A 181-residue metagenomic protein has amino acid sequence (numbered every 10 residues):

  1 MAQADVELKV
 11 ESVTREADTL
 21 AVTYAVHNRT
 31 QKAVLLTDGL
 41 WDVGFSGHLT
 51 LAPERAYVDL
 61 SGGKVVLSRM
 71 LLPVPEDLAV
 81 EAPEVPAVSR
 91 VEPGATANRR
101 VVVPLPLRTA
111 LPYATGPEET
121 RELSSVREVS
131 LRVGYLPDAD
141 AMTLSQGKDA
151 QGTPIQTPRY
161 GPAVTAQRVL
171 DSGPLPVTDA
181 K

Functional and structural regions predicted by a protein language model:
A2-T14: N-terminal edge beta-strand
V10-S12, V85-P93, P117-T120: Beta-strand-rich interaction surfaces with strong enrichment in secreted/lumenal proteins
A17, V91-T96: Solvent-exposed, conformationally flexible loop/turn segments
D18-V22: Structural beta-strand segments of beta-rich domains
Y24-A33: Asparagine-centered strand-capping/turn motif at beta-strand->loop junctions
A33-E92: The feature marks short-to-medium sequence segments in extracytoplasmic or secretory-pathway proteins
A97-R100, L105-G147: Short, surface-exposed ligand- or partner-binding patches at beta-edge/loop junctions that are enriched in aromatics
T143-K181: Short beta-strand elements
